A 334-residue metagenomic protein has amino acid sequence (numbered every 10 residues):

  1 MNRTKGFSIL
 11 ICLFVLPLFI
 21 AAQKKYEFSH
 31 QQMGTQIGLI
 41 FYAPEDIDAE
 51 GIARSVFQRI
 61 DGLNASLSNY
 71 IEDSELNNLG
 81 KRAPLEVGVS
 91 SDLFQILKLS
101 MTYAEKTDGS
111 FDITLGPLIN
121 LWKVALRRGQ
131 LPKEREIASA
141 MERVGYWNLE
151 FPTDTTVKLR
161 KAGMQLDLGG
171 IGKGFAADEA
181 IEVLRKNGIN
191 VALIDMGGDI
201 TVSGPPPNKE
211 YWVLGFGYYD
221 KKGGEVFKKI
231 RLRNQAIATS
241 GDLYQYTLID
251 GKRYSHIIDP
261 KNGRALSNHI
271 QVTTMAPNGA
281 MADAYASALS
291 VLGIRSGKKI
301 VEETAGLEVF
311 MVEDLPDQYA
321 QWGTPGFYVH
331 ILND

Functional and structural regions predicted by a protein language model:
N2-G6, I20-D334: Mature catalytic core of soluble alpha/beta enzymes
F7-C12: Sec-dependent N-terminal signal peptides
L13-A21: Hydrophobic h-region of N-terminal signal peptides that target proteins for export in Gram-negative bacteria
